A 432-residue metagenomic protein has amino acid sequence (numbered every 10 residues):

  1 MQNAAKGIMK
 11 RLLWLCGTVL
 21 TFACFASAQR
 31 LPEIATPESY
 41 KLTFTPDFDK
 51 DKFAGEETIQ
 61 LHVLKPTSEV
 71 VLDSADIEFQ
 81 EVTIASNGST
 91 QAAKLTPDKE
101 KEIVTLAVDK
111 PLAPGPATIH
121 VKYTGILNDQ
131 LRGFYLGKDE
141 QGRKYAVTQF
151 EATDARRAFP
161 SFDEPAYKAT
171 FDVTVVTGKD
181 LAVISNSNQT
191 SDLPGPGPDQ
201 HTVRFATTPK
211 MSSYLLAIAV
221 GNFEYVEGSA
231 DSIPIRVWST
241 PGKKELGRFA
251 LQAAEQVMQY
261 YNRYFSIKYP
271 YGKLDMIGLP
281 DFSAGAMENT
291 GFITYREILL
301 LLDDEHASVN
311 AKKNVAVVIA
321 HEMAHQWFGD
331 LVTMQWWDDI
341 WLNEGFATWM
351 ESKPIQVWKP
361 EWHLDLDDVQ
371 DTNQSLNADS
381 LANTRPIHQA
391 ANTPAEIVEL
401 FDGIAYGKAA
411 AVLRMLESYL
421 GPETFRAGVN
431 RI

Functional and structural regions predicted by a protein language model:
M1-K10: N-terminal secretory signal peptides that target proteins for export/translocation
G7-I8, T21-A26: Compositionally biased non-globular segments, especially hydrophobic aliphatic-rich helices of signal peptides
R11-L12, A409: Hydrophobic alpha-helical segments, especially transmembrane helices and their immediate juxtamembrane helical caps
L13-A23: Bacterial N-terminal signal peptides
C24-G272, I298, D303, F401-G407 (+1 more regions): Acidic/His-enriched low-complexity segments
F79, S89, F205, P234-I432: Hydrophobic alpha-helical and helix-loop surface patches within well-folded domains that function as non-catalytic
